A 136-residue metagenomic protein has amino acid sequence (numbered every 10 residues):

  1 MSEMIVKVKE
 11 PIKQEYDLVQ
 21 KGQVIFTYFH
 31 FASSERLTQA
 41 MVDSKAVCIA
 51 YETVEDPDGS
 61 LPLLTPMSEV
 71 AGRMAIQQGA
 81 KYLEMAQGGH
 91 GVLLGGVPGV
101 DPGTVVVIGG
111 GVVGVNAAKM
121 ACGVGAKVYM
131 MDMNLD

Functional and structural regions predicted by a protein language model:
S2: An anion/phosphate-binding loop that grips the pyrophosphate of nucleotide cofactors and donors
K7-V8, Y28: Short, well-ordered coil/turn residues at beta-beta hairpins and beta-strand->alpha-helix junctions within
K9-P11, N134-L135: Short, polar loop motifs at secondary-structure junctions
K13-T104: Glycine/serine-rich phosphate-binding loop and adjoining beta1-alpha1 elements at the start of nucleotide-handling
G88-D136: Glycine-rich phosphate/diphosphate-binding loop of Rossmann-like nucleotide-binding domains
